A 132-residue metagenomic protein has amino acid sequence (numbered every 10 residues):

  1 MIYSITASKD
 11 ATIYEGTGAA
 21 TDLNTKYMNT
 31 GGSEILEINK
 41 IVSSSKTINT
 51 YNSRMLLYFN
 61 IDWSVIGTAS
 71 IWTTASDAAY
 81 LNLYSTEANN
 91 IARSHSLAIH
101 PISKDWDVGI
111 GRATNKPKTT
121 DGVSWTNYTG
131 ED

Functional and structural regions predicted by a protein language model:
M1-A19: Boundary/junction segments of secreted and surface-exposed precursor proteins
I2, I13, K26, T50 (+2 more regions): Intrinsically disordered, low-complexity N-terminal regions enriched in serine/proline/glycine with scattered basic
Y3, A11, S33-N39, K46 (+4 more regions): Residue-level marker of intrinsically disordered, low-complexity segments enriched for small/polar residues
T6, N60, H100: Residues in well-ordered beta-strands of folded domains
A7, G18, D22, K26 (+4 more regions): N-terminal compositionally biased, intrinsically disordered segments and leader/signal-like regions
K9, K26, K40, K46 (+2 more regions): Context-gated lysine
E15-N90: A short beta-strand-loop element at or near the start of a globular domain
A88-D132: Beta-strand-rich interaction/scaffold domains
